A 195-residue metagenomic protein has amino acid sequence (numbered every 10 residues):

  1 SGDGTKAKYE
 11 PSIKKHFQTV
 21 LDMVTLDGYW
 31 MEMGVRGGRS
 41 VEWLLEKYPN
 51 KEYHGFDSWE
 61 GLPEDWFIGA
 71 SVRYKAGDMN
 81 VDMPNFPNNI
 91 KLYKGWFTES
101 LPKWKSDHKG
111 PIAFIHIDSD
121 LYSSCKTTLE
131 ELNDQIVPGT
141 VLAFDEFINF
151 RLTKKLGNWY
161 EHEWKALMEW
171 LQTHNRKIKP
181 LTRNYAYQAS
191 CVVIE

Functional and structural regions predicted by a protein language model:
G2-H16: Conserved SAM-binding loop and adjacent beta-strand
Q18-V20: Pre-Walker A adenine-sensing motif
D22-E195: S-adenosylmethionine/decaboxylated-SAM
